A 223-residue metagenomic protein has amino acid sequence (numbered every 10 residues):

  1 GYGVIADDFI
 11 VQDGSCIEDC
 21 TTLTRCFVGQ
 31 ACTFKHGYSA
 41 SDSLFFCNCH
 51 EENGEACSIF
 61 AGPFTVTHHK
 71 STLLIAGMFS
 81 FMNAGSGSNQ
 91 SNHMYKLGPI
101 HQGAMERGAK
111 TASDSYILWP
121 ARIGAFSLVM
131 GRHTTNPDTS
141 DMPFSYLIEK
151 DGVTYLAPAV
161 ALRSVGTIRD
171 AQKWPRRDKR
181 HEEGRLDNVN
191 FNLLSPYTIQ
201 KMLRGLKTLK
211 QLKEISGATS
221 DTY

Functional and structural regions predicted by a protein language model:
Y2-V4, D13, E18-R25, G29-E214: Glycine-rich hexapeptide-repeat left-handed beta-helix
A218-Y223: C-terminal non-catalytic accessory extensions
